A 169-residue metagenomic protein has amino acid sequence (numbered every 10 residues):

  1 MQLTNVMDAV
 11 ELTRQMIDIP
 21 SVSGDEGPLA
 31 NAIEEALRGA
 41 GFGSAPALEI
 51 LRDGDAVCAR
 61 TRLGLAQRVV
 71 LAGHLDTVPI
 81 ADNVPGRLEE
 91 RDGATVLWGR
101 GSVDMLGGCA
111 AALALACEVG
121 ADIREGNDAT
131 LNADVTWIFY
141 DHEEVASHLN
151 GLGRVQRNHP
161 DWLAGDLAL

Functional and structural regions predicted by a protein language model:
M1-Q2, V6-M7, S44, W137-Y140 (+1 more regions): Sparse, context-dependent recognition of short Cys/His-centered cofactor- or disulfide-binding micro-motifs
Q2-V103, G120, R124-L131: Acidic/His- and Gly-rich active-site-bordering loop/insert found across diverse amide/peptide-bond hydrolases
L106-L169: Acidic/histidine-rich catalytic neighborhood of metal-dependent amide-processing enzymes
